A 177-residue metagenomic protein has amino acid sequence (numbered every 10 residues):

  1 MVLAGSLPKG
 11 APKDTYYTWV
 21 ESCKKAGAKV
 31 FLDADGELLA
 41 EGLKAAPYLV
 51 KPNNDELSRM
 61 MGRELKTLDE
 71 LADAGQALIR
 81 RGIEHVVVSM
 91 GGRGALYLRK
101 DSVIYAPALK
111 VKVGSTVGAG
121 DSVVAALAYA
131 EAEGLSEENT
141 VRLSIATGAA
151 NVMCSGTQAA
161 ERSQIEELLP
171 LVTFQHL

Functional and structural regions predicted by a protein language model:
V2-E70: Conserved beta-alpha-beta core of the PfkB/ribokinase-like small-molecule kinase fold
E21-A26, A40, L68-L177: Conserved phosphate-binding/catalytic region of the ribokinase-like
